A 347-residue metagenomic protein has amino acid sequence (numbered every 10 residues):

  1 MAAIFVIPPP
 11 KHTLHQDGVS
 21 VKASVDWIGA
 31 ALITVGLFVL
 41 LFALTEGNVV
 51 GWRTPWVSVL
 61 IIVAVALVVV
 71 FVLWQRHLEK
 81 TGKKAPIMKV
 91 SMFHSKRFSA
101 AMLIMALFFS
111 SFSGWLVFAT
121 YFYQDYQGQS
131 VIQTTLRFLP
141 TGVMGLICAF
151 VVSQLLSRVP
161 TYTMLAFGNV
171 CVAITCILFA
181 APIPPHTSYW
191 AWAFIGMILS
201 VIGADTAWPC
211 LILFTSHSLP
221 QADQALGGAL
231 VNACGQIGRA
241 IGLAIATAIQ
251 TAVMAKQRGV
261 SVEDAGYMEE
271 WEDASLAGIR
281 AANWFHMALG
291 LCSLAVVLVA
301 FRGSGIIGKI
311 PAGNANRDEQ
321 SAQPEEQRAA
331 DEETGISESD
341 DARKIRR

Functional and structural regions predicted by a protein language model:
M1, V68, L146, A166 (+3 more regions): Small-residue-rich packing faces within the transmembrane alpha-helices of Major Facilitator Superfamily
M1-L103, S111: Hydrophobic transmembrane-helix bundles of small-molecule transporters
I7-P9, L44, M268-R347: Transmembrane-helix exit segments and adjacent C-terminal regions of multi-pass membrane proteins
V21, V25-I28, I104, R137 (+3 more regions): Hydrophobic alpha-helical segments of secondary membrane carriers
L44-N48, Y123-Q124, L155-L156, I245 (+1 more regions): Interfacial helix-cap and linker-helix signal at transmembrane-aqueous boundaries of multi-pass secondary transporters
E46-V57, T163, T251-A288: A membrane-interface helix-boundary motif in multi-pass transporters
H77-C210, A222: Transmembrane core module of solute transporters
W190-D264, D273, A281: Small-residue-rich alpha-helical segments with characteristic i,i+4
